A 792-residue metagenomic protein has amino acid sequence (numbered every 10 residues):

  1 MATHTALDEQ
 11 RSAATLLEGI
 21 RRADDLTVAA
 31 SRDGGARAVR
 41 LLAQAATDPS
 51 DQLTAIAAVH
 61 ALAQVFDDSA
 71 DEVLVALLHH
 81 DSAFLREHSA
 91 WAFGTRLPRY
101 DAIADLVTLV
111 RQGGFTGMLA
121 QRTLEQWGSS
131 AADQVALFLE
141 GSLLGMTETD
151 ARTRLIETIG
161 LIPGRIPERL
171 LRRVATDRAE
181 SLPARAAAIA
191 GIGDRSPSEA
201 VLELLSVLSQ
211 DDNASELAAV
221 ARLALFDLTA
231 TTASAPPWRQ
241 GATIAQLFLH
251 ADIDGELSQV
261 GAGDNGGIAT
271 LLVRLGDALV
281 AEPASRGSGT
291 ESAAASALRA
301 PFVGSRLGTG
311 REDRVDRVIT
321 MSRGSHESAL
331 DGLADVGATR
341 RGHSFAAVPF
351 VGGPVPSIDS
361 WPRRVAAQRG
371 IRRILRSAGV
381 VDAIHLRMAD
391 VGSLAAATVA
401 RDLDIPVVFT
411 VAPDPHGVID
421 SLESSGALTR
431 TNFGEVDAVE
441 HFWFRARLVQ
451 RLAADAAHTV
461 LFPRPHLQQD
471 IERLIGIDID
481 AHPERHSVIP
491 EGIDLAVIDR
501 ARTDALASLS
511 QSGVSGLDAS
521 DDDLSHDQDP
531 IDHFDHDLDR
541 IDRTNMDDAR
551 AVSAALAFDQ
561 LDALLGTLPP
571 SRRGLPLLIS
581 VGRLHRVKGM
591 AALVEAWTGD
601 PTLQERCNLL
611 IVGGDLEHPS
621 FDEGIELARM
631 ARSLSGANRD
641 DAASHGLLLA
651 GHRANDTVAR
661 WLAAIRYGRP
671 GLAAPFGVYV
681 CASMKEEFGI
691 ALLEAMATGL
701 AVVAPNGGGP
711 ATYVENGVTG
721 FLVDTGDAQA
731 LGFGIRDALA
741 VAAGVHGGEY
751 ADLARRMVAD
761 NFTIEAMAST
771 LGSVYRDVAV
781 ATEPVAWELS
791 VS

Functional and structural regions predicted by a protein language model:
M1-A46, S50-A57, A63-L74, S82-A83 (+12 more regions): Catalytic cores of nucleotide-sugar-dependent glycosyltransferases that transfer UDP/GDP/TDP-activated
L78: Catalytic machinery of carbohydrate-active enzymes, primarily nucleotide-sugar-dependent glycosyltransferases
I156-T158: Short, charge-rich, low-complexity alpha-helical interaction segments
